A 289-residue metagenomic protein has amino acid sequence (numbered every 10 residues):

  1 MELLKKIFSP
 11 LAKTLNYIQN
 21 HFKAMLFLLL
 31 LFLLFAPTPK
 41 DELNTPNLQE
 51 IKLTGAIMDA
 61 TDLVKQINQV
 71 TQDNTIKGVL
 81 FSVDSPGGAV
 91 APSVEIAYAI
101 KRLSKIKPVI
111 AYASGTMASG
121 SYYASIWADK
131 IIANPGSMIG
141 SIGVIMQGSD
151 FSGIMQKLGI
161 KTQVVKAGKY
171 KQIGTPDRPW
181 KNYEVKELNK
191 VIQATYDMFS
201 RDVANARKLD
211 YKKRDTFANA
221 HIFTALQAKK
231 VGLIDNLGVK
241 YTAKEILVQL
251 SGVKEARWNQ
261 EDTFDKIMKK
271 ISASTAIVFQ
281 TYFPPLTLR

Functional and structural regions predicted by a protein language model:
M1-A111, G115-M117, K130-A133, Q147-R289: N-terminal organellar transit peptides
G120: Short acidic active-site motifs
Y123-A124, I154: Hydrophobic/aromatic ligand-binding patch that stacks against planar heteroaromatic rings of cofactors or nucleotides
A124-S125, A228: Hydrophobic/aromatic residues within transmembrane alpha-helices of multi-pass small-molecule transporters
A128-V144: Zinc-dependent metallopeptidase catalytic helix centered on the HExxH motif and its immediate flanking segment
